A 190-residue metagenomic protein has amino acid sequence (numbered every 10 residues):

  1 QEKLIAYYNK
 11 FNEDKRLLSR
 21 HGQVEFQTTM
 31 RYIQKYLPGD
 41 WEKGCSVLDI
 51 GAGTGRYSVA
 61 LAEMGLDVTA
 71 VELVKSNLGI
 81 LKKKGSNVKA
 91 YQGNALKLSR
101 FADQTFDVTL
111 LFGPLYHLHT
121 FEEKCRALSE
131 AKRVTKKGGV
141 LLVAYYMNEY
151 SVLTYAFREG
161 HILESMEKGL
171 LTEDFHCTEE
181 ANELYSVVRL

Functional and structural regions predicted by a protein language model:
Q1-E42, R56: Conserved class I S-adenosyl-L-methionine
K43-G51: Conserved class I S-adenosyl-L-methionine
R56-K97: Class I SAM-dependent methyltransferase SAM/SAH-binding core
S99-T109: A short acidic, Gly/Pro-enriched loop at the edge of an enzyme's catalytic core that lines a small-molecule cofactor
V108-E122: A short SAM/SAH-binding and catalytic strip from SAM-dependent methyltransferases
L118, E180-L190: Acceptor-substrate binding/catalytic loop of class I
C125-K137: A short glycine-rich, Lys/Arg-flanked "PGG" loop and its adjoining helix->strand segment in the class I
V140-L171: Conserved class I S-adenosyl-L-methionine
